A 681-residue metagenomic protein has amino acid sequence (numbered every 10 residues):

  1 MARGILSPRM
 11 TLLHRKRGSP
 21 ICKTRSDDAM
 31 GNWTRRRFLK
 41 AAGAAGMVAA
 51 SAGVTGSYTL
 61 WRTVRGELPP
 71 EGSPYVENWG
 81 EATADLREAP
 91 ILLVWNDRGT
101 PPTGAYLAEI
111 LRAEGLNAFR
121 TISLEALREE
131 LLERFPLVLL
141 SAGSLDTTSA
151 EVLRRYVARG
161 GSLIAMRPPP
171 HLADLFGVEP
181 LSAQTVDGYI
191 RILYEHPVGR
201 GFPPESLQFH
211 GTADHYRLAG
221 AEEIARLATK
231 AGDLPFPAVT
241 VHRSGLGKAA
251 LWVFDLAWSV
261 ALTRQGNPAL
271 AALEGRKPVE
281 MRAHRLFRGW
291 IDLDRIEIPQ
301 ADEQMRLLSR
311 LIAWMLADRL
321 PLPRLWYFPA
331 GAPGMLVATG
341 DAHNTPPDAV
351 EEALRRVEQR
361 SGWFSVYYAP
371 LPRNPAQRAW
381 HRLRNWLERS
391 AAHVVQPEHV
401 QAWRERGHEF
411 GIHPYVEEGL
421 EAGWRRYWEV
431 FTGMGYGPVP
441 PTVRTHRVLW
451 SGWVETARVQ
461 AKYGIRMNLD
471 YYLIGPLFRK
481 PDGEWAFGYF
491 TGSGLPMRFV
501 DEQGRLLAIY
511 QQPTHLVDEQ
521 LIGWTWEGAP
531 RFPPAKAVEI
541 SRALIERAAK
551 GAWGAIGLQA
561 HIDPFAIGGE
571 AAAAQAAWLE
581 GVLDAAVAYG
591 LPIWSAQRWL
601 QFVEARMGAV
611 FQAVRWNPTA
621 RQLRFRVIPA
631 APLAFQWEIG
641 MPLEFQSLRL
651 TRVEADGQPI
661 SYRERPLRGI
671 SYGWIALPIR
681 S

Functional and structural regions predicted by a protein language model:
H14, C22, L39-Y58: N-terminal export signals
L86-P90, G104-E109, A113-E114, S162 (+2 more regions): A glycine-centered loop/beta-turn motif at secondary-structure junctions
L93-L175: Helical hinge/lid and interdomain linker segments adjacent to catalytic or ligand-binding clefts that mediate domain
S144-D214, L218-A219: A glycine-rich, often tryptophan-bearing local segment used as a flexible ligand/cofactor-contacting loop or short
Q184-F202, S206-L218, D233-S244, D255 (+4 more regions): Active-site-adjacent pocket scaffolds in enzyme catalytic domains
D294-I298, L320-P323, G340, V500-R598: Catalytic grooves of carbohydrate-active enzymes
I296-A402, R406, T445, L449: Active-site beta->alpha N-cap acidic-glycine motif
A630-S647: Surface-exposed beta-strand/loop patches in extracellular or lumenal glycoproteins
